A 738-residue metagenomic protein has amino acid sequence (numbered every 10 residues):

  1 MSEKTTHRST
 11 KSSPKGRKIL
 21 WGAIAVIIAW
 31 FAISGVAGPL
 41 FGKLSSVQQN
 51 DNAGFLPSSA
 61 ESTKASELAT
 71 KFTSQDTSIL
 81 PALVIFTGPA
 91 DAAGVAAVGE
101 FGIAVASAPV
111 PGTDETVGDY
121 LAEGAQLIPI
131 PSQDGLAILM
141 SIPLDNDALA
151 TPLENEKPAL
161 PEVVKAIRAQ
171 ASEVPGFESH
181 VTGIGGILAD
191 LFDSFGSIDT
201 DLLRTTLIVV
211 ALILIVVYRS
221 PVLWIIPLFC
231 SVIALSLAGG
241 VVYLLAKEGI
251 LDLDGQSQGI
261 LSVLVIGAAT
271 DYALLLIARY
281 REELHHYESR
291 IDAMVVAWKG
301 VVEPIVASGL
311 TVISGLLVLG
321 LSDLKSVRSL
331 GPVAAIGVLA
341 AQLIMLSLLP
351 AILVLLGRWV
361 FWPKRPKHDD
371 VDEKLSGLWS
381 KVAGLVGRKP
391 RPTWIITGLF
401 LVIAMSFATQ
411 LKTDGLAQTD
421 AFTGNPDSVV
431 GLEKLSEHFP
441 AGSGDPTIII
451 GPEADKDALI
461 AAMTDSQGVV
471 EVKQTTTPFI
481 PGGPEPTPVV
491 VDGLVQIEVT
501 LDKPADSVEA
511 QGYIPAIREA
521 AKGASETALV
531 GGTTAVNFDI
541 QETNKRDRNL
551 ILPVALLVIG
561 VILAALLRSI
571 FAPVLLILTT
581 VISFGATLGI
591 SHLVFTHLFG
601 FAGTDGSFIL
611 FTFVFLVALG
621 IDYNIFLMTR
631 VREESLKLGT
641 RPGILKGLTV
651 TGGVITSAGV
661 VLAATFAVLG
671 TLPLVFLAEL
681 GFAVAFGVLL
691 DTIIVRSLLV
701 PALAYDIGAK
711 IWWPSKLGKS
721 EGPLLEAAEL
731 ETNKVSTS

Functional and structural regions predicted by a protein language model:
M1-Q49, D145-D147, T151-T413, S525 (+1 more regions): Membrane-embedded transmembrane helical bundles of large multi-pass transporters/channels
Q49, S58-L80, P89-G185, Q410-G603 (+2 more regions): Structured non-transmembrane domains adjacent to transmembrane bundles in polytopic membrane proteins
G54-F55: Loop-to-helix transition at the N-terminal end of transmembrane alpha-helices
